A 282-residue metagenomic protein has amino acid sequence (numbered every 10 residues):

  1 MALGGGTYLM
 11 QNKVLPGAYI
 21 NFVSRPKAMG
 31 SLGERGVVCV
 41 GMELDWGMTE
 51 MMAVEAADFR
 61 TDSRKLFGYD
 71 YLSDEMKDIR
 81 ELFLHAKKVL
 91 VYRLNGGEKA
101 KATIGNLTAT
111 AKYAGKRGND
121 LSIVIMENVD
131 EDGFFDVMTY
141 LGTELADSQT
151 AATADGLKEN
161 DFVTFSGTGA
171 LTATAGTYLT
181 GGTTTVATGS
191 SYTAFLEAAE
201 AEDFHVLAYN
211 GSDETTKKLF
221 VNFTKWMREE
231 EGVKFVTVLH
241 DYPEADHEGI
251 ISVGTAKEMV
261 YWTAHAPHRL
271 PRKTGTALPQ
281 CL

Functional and structural regions predicted by a protein language model:
A2-F67, Y71-K116, D120-L282: A glycine- and small-residue-enriched flexible loop/hinge signal that marks low-structured segments
